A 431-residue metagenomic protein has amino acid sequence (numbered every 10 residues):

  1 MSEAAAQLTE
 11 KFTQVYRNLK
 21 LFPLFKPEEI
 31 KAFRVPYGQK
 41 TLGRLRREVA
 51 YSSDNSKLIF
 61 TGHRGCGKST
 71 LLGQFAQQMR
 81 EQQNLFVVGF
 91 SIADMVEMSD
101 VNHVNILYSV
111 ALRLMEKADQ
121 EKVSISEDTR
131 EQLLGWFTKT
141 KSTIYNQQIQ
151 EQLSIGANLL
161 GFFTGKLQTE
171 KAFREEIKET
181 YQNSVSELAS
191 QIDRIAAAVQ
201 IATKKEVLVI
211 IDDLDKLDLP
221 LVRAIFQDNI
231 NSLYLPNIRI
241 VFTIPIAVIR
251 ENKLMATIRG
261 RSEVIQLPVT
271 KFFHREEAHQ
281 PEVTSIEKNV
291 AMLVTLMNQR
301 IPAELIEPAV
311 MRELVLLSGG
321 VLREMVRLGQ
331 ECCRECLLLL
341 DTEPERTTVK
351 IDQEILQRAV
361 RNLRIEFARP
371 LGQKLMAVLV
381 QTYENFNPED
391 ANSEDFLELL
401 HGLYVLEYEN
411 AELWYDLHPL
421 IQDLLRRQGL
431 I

Functional and structural regions predicted by a protein language model:
M1-E81: Walker A/P-loop-proximal flanking segment of P-loop NTPase domains
L8, Q14, E187-M311: The catalytic "switch" region of P-loop NTPases
L24-L42, Q168-I195, V290-I301: Alpha-helix-centered segments that form part of catalytic cores
S56-K204: P-loop NTPase nucleotide-binding core
F60-H63, G67, V209, L214-L217 (+4 more regions): Conserved catalytic-core segments centered on acid/base and nucleophilic motifs
V88-D94, E263-V269, R346-L356: Conserved beta-strand -> loop -> alpha-helix junction used to position metal-binding or nucleic-acid-contacting
H279, V283, I306-I365: Amphipathic alpha-helical "lid/sensor" segments that cap RecA-like P-loop NTPase cores
R346-I431: C-terminal leucine-rich, beta-strand-based interaction scaffolds used for sensing/assembly
